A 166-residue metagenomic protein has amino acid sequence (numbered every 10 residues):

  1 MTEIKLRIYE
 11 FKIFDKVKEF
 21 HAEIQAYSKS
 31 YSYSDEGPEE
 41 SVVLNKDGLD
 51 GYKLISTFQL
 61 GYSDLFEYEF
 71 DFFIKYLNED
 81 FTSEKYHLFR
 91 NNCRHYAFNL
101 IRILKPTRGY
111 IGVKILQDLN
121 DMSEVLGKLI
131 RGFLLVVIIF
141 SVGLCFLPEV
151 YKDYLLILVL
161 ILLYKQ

Functional and structural regions predicted by a protein language model:
M1-N91, L100-T107, I115-L129, L156-I161: Non-catalytic ligand/cofactor/substrate-binding and regulatory segments of enzyme domains
G127-Q166: C-terminal single-pass membrane-anchor helix
